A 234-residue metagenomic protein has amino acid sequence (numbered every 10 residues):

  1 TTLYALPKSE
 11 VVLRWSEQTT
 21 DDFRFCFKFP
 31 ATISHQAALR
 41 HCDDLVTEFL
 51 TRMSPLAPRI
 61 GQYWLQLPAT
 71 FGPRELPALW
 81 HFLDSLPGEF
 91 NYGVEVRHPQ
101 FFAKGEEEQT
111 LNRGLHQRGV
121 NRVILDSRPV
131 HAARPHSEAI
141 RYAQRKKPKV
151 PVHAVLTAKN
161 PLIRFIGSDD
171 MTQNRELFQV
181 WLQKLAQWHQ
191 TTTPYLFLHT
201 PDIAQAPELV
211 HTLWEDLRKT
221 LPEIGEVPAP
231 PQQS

Functional and structural regions predicted by a protein language model:
T1-S234: Residues lining hydrophobic/aromatic ligand-binding pockets adjacent to catalytic sites
